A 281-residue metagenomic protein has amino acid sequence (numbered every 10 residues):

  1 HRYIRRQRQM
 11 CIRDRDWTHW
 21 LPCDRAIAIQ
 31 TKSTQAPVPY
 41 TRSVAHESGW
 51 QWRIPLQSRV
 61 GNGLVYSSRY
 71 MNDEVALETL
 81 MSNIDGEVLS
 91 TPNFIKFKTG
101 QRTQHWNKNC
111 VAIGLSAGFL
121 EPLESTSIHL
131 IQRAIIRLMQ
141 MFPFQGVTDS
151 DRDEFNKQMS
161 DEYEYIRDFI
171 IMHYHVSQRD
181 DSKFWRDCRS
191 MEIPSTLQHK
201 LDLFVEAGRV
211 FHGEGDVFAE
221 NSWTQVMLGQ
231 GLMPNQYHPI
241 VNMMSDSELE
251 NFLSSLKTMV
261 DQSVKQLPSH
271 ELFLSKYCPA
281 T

Functional and structural regions predicted by a protein language model:
H1-I12: Single conserved hydrophobic/aromatic residue that forms the stacking wall/gate of nucleotide- or nucleobase-binding
Q9, H19-P22, E47-S48: Conserved, well-structured functional cores that handle cations and Mg-NTP chemistry
R13-P37, N156: Central beta-strand plus flanking loop segment that forms part of the substrate or channel wall within the catalytic
I27, N93, V111-I113: Hydrophobic/aromatic beta-strand patches that form the interior of the parallel beta-sheet core in alpha/beta enzyme
Q35-H46, I54: Rossmann-like dinucleotide/flavin-binding elements
H46-K98, S116-L130, M141-F144: Conserved FAD/dinucleotide-binding core of flavoprotein oxidoreductases
G100-I166: Conserved mid-domain beta->alpha element of the FAD-binding
Q140-T281: Long, low-complexity C-terminal extensions of enzymes
